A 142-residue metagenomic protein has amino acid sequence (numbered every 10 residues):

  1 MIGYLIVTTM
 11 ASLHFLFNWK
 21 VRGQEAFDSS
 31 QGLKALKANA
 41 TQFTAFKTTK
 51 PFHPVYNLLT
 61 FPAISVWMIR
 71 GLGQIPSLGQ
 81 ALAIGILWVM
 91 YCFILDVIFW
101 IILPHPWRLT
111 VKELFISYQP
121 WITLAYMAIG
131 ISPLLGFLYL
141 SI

Functional and structural regions predicted by a protein language model:
M1-I142: Juxtamembrane/disordered regions of integral membrane proteins
